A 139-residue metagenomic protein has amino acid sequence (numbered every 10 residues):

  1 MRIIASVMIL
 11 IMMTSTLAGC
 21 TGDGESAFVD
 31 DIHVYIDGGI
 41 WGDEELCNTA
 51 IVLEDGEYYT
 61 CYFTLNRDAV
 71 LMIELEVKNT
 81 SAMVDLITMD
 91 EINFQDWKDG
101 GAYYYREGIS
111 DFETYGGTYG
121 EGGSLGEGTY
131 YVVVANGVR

Functional and structural regions predicted by a protein language model:
M1-I36: Secretory targeting signatures
T16, N79, N136-V138: Surface-exposed loop/turn motifs at beta-strand-loop junctions within extracellular Ig-like and Fibronectin type III
T21, L46-N48, T60-Y62: Sequence contexts marking disulfide-bonded cysteines in secreted/extracellular proteins
G24-E25, D85, Y131: Conserved beta-strand and immediately adjacent loop positions that scaffold enzyme active sites
H33-E57, N79-G117: Surface-exposed beta-strand/loop patches in noncatalytic accessory domains and peripheral targeting/linker segments
L53-E74: Contiguous beta-strand segments within globular domains
T60-T64, T114-G123: Exposed aromatic-hydrophobic patches
D68-L75, G122-R139: Noncatalytic modules at the cell exterior or secretory-pathway interfaces, chiefly beta-strand-rich lectin/adhesion
